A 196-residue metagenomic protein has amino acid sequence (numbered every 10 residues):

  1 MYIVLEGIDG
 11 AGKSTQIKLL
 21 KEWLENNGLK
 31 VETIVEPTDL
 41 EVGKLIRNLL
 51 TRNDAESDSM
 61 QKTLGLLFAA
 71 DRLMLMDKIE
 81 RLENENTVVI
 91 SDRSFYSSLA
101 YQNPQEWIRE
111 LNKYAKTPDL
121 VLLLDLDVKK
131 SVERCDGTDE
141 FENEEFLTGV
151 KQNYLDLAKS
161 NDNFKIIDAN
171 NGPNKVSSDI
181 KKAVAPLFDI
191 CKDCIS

Functional and structural regions predicted by a protein language model:
Y2: Walker A (P-loop) ATP-phosphate-binding motif of ABC ATPase nucleotide-binding domains
L5: Hydrophobic anchor at the beta1->P-loop junction of P-loop NTPases
G10: Walker A (P-loop) phosphate-binding loop of P-loop NTPases
K13: Conserved lysine of the Walker
Q16: Hydrophobic positions on the alpha1 helix immediately C-terminal to the Walker A/P-loop
K21, N27, K129-S196: NTP-dependent small-molecule kinase module
L29-R109: ATP-dependent small-molecule kinase phosphotransfer cores that center on conserved nucleotide phosphate-binding segments
S97-N153: A glycine- and Lys/Arg-enriched "phosphate-lid" helix/loop adjacent to the NTP-binding pocket of small-molecule kinases
